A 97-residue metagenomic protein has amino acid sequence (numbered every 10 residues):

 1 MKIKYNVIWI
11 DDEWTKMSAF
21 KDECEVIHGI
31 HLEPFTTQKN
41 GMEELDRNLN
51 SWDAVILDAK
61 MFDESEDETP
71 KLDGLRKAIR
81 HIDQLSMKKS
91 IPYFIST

Functional and structural regions predicted by a protein language model:
K2-E25: Conserved acidic segment of CheY-like receiver
K2-K4, N50-W52, S90: A general structural motif
V7, L32, P92-F94: Hydrophobic/aromatic residues located in beta-strands of well-ordered beta-sheets within soluble catalytic
I10-D12, D58, I95-T97: Short His-Asn-centered micro-motif
W14, K21, E33-D58, F62: Acidic, metal-coordinating helix/loop segments flanking the phosphotransfer/catalytic sites of two-component signaling
E23-G29, D46-L49, R80-K88: Short, surface-exposed basic-aromatic patches at helix termini and helix-loop junctions that form
V55, R76-T97: A short, hydrophobic beta-strand element within the central beta-sheet of small alpha/beta folds
M61-R76: Short, flexible/disordered intra-domain loops and linkers
